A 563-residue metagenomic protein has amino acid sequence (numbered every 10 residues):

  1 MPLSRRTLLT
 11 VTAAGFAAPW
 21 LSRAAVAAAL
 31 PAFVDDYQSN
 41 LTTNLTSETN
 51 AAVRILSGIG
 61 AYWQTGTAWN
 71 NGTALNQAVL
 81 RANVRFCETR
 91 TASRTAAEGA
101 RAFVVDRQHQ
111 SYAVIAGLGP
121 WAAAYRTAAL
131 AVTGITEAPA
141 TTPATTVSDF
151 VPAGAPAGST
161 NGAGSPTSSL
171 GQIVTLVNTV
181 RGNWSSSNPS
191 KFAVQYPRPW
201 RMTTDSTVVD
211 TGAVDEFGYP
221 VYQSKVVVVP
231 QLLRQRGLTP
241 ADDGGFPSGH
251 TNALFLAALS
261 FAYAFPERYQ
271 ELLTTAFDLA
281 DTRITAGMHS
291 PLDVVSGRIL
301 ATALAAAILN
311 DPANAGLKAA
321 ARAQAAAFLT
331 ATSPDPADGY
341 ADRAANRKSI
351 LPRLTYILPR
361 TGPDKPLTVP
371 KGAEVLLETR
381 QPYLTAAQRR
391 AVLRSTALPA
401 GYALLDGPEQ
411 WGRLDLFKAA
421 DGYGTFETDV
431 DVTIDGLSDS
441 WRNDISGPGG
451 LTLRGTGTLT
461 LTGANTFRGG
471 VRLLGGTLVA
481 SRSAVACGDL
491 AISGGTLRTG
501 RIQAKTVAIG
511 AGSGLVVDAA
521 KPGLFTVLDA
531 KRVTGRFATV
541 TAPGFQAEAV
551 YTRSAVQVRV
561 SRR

Functional and structural regions predicted by a protein language model:
T7-A29, V485-A486: N-terminal export signals
A27-T285, A307, Y356-D421: Hydrophobic alpha-helical bundle signature of multipass membrane enzymes
H250-L254, T285-N314: Alpha-helical transmembrane segments that form the membrane-embedded catalytic/substrate-binding core of multi-pass
A307-E374: Charged, amphipathic alpha-helical linkers/stalks
Y402-G450: Extended, small-residue-rich solenoid/repeat segments and analogous flexible loops that form exposed scaffolds
D439, N443-G447, T460-I509, A519-L524: Surface-exposed loop/turn positions within long extracellular repeat scaffolds, especially the passenger domains
R498-R562: Extracellular, surface-exposed repeat/solenoid domains
